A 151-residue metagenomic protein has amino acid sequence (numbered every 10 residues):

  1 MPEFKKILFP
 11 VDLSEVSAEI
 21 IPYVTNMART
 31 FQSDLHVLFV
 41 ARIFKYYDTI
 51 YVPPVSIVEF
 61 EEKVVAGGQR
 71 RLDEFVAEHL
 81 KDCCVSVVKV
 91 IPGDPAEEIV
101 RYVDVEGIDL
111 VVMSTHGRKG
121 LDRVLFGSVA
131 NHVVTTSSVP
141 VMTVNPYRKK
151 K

Functional and structural regions predicted by a protein language model:
M1-P2, T30, V76-V111, R148-K151: Structural beta-alpha unit
P2-P54, K149: Small/aliphatic-rich secondary-structure junction motif
E19, E98, G120: Phosphate- and divalent-cation-binding pockets in alpha/beta enzyme and binding domains that engage nucleotide-derived
I20, G68-R71, V129: Hydrophobic alpha-helical membrane-association signature
L38, V87-I91, M142: General small-molecule cofactor/ligand-binding pocket signal
V55-R70: A short acidic, glycine-rich active-site loop that binds or catalyzes chemistry on phosphate/adenosine moieties
G67, V90-D94, H116: Short beta->alpha linker loops
R101-K151: Gly/Ser-rich helix-loop-strand patches that form or flank binding pockets for ribonucleotide-derived cofactors
